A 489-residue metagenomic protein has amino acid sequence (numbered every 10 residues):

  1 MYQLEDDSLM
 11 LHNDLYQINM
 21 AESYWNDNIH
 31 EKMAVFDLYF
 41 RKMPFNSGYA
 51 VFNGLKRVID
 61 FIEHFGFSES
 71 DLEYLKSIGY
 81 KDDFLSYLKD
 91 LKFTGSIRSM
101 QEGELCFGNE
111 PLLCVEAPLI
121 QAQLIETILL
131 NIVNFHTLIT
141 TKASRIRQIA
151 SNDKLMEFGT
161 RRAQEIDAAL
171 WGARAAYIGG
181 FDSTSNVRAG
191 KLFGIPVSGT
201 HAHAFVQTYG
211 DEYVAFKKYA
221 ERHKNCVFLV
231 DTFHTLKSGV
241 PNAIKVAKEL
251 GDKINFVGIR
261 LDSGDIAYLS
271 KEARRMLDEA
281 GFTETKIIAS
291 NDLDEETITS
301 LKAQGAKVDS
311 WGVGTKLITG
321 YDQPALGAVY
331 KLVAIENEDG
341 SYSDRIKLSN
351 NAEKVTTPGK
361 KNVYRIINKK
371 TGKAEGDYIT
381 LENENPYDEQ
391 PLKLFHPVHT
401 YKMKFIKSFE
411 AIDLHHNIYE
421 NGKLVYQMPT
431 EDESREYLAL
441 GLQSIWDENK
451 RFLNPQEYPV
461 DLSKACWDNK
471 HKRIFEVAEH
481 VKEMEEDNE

Functional and structural regions predicted by a protein language model:
M1-R222, K331-E489: Ordered alpha/beta subdomains of enzyme catalytic regions
A204-E375: Glycine-rich phosphate/ribose-binding loops and adjacent secondary-structure elements that form binding surfaces
